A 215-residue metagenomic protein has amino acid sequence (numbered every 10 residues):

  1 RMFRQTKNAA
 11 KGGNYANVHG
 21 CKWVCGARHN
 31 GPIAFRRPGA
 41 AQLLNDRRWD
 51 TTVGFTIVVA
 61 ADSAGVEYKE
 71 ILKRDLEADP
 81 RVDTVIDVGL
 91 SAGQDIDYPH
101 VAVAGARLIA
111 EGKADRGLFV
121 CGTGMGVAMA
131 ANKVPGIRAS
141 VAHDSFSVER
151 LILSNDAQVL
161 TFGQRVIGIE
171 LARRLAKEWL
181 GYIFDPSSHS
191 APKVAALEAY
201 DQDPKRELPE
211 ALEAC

Functional and structural regions predicted by a protein language model:
T6-A10, A16, A27, A40-A41: Short linear motifs in low-complexity or flexible loops
V58-A78: Glycine-rich phosphate/diphosphate-binding loop of Rossmann-like nucleotide-binding domains
A60, A64-G65, S145-C215: C-terminal binding/interaction regions
V82, K113-D115, D156: Short, high-confidence coil segments that cap the C-terminus of an alpha-helix and link into the following beta-strand
D83-D95: A short beta-strand-loop structural module common to alpha/beta enzyme folds
V101-A142: Helix-adjacent hinge/juxtasegments
